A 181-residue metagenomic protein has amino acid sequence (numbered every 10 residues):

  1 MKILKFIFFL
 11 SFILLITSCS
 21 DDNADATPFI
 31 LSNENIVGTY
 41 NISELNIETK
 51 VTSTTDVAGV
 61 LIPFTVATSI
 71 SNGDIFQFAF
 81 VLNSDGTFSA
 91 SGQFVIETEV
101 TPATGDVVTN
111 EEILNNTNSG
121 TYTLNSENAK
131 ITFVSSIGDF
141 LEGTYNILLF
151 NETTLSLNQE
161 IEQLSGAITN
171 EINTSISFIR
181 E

Functional and structural regions predicted by a protein language model:
M1-F6, D21: Positively charged n-region of N-terminal signal peptides that target proteins for export
F6-I13: Hydrophobic helical h-region of N-terminal Sec-dependent signal peptides in bacterial secretory/periplasmic proteins
L14-S18: C-terminal motif of bacterial Sec signal peptides marking the signal peptidase cleavage site
S20-E181: Lipid interaction determinants
